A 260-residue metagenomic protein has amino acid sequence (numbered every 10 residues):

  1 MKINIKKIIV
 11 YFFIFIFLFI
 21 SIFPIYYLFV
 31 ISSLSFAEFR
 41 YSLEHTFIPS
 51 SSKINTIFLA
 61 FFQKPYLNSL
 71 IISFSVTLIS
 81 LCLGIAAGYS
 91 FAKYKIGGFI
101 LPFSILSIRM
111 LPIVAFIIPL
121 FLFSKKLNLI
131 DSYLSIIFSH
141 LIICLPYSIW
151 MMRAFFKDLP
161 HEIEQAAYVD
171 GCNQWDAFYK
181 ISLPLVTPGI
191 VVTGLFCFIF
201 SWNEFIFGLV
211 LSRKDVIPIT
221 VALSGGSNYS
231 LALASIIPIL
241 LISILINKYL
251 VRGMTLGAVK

Functional and structural regions predicted by a protein language model:
M1-K260: A hydrophobic, multi-pass inner-membrane permease signature
